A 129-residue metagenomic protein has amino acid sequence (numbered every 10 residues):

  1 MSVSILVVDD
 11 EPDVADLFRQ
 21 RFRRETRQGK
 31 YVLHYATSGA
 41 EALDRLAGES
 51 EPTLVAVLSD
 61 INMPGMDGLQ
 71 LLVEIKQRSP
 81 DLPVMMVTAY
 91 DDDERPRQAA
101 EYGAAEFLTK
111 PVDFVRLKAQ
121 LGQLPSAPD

Functional and structural regions predicted by a protein language model:
P12-Y35: Two-component/phosphorelay signaling modules centered on CheY-like receiver
R19, Y35-A56: Acidic, metal-coordinating helix/loop segments flanking the phosphotransfer/catalytic sites of two-component signaling
D44-A47, L69-D81: Short amphipathic alpha-helix used as the core "switch/output" element in two-component signaling
M63: Receiver (REC) domain active-site loop signature in two-component systems and cognate sites in sensor histidine kinases
Q70, Y90-L108, A119: Alpha4 helix (beta4-alpha4-beta5 surface) of REC/receiver domains from two-component response regulators
D113: Receiver (REC) domain switch/active-site region of two-component response regulators
L117-D129: Receiver (REC) domain switch/output surface
